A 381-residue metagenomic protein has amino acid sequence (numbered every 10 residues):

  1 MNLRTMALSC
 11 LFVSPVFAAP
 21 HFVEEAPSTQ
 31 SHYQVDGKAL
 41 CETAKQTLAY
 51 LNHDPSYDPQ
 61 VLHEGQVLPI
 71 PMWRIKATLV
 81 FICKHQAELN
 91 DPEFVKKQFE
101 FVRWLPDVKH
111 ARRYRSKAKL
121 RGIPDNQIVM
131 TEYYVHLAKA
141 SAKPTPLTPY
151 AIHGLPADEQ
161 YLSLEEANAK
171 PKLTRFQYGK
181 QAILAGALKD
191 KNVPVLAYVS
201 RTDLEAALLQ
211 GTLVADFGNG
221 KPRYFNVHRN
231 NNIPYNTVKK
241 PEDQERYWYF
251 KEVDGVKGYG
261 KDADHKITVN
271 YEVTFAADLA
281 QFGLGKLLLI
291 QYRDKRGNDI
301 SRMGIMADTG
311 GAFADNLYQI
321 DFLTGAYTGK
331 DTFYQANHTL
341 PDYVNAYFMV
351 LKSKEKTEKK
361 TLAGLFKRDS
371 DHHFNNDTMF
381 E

Functional and structural regions predicted by a protein language model:
M1-F17: Gram-negative bacterial Sec-dependent N-terminal signal peptides
A19-E381: Solvent-exposed, well-ordered loop and adjacent helix/strand elements within mature globular domains that form
